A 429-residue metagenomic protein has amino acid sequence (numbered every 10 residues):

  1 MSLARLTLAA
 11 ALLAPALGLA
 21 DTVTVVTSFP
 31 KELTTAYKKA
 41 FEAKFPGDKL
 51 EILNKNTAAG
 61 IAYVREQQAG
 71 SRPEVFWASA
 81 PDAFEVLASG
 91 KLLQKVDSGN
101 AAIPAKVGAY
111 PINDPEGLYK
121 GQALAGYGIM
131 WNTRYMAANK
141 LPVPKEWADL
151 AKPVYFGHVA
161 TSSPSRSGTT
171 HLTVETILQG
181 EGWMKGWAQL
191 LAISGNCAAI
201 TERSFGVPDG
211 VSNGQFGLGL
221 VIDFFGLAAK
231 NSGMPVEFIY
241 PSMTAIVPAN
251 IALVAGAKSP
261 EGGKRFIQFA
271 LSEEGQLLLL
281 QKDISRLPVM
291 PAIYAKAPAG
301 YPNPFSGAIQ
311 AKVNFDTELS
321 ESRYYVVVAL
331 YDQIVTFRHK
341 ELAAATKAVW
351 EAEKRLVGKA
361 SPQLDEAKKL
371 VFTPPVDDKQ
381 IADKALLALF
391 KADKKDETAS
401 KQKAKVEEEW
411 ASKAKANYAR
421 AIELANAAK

Functional and structural regions predicted by a protein language model:
D21-V86, P208: Early extracytoplasmic/lumenal segment of secretory-pathway proteins
S71-V75, Q94-T133, A148, G157-T161: A structural signal for short loop-to-beta-strand junctions that line the ligand-binding cleft of periplasmic/secreted
L87-K95, D114-E116, A228-Y240: Ligand-binding "clamshell"
A125, Q189-S194, S232-A257, A295: Periplasmic-binding protein-like
M130-Y135, I246-P260, L278-L279: A bilobed periplasmic-binding-protein/Venus flytrap-type ligand-binding module shared by bacterial periplasmic
T176-P241, L277: Ligand-binding pocket segment of bilobal, Venus flytrap-like solute-binding proteins
V254, S259-G262, I267-L319: Mature extracytoplasmic/periplasmic domains
T346-K429: C-terminal non-catalytic accessory extensions
